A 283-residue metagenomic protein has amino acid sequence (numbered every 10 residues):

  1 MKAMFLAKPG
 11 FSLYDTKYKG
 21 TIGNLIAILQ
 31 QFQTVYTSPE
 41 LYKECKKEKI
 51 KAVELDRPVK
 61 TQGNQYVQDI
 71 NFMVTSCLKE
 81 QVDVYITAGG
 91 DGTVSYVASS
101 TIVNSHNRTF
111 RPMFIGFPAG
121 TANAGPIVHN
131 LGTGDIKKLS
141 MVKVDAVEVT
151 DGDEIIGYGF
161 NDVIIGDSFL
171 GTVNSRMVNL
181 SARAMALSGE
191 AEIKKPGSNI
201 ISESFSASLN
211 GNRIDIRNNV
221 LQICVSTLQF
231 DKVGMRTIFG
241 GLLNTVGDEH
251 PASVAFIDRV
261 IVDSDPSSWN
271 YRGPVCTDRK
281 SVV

Functional and structural regions predicted by a protein language model:
M1-V84, S95: ATP/NTP phosphate-donor binding region
A3-P9, F230-V283: ATP/nucleoside-binding phosphotransfer catalytic cores, i.e., glycine-rich phosphate-binding loops
P9-F11, G90-G92, G120, S168: Short glycine-rich anion-binding loops that position phosphate/pyrophosphate groups of nucleotides and phosphorylated
S38-E40, T87-G90, F117-A119: Glycine-rich beta-strand-to-loop/alpha-helix junction loops that act as flexible
D83-G92, S99: N-terminal glycine-rich "phosphate-gripper" loop used for MgATP/nucleotide binding and carboxylate activation
T101-L131: Short, acidic/small-residue loops that bind anionic groups at enzyme active sites
K143-N199: Conserved anion/nucleotide-ligand pocket segment
E192-G234: Oxyanion-binding "anion nests"
